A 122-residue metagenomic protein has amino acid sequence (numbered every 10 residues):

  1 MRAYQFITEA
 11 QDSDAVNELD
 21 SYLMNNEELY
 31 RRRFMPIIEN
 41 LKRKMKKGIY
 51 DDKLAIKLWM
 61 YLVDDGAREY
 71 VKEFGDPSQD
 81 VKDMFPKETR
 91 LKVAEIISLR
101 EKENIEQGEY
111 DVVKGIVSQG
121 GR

Functional and structural regions predicted by a protein language model:
R2-R122: Acidic interaction surfaces
